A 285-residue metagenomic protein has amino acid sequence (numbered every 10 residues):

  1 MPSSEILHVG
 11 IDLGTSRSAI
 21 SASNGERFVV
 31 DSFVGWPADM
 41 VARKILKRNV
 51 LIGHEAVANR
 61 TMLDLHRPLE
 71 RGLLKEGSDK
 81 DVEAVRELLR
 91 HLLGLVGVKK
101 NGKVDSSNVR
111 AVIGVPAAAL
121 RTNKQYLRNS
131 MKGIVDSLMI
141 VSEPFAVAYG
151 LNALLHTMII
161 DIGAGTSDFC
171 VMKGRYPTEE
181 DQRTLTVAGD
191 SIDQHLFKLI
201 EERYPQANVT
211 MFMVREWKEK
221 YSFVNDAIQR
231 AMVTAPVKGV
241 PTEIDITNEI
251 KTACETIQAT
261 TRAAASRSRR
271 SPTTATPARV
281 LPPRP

Functional and structural regions predicted by a protein language model:
M1-T15, A19-V29, F33-R48, I52-I162 (+1 more regions): Nucleotide/phosphate-binding catalytic cleft detector across ATP-hydrolyzing and phosphate-transferring enzymes
G165: Short glycine-rich anion-binding loops that position phosphate/pyrophosphate groups of nucleotides and phosphorylated
D168-C170: Short, acidic (Asp/Glu-rich) active-site segment that either coordinates a divalent metal cofactor
